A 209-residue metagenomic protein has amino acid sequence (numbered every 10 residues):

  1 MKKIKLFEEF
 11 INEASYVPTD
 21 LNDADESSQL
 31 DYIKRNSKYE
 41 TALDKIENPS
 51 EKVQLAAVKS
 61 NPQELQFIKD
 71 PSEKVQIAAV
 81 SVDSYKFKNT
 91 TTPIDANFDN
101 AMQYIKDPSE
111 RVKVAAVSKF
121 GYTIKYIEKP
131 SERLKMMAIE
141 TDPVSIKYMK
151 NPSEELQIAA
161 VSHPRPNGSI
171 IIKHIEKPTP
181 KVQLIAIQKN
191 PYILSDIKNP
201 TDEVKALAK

Functional and structural regions predicted by a protein language model:
M1-A14: Short acidic, low-complexity intrinsically disordered linear motifs used for protein-protein interactions
Y16-K209: Alpha-helical scaffold segments
